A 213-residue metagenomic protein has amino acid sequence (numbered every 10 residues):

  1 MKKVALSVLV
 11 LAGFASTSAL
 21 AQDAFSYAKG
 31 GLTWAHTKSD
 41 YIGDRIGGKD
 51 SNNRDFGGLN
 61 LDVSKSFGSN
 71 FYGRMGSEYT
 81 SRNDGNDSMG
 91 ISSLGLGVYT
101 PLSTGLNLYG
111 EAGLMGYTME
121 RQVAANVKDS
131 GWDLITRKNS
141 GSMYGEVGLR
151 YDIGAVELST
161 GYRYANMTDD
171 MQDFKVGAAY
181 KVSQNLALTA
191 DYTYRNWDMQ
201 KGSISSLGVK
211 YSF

Functional and structural regions predicted by a protein language model:
M1-Y27: Cleavable N-terminal export/targeting peptides
A19-R82, D152: Short glycine/proline- and aromatic-enriched beta-strand/turn motifs that initiate or cap beta-hairpins
A28, G57-L61, G90-L96, M143-V147 (+3 more regions): Hydrophobic, lipid-facing positions within transmembrane beta-strands of outer-membrane proteins
A28, S69-M75, S103-L108, Y151-T160 (+1 more regions): Repeated loop/turn-to-beta-strand initiation elements of outer-membrane beta-barrel proteins
G30-W34, M75-Y79, G110-G116, L149 (+2 more regions): Transmembrane beta-barrel strands of outer-membrane/channel proteins
N52-R54, T80-M89, L102-T104, N139-M143 (+2 more regions): Solvent-exposed loop/turn segments connecting transmembrane beta-strands in outer-membrane beta-barrel proteins
I91-S93, N107-A165: Detector for outer-membrane/organellar transmembrane beta-barrel domains, recognizing the amphipathic beta-strand
Y151-I153, Y180, A187, K201-F213: Outer-membrane beta-barrel "beta-signal"
